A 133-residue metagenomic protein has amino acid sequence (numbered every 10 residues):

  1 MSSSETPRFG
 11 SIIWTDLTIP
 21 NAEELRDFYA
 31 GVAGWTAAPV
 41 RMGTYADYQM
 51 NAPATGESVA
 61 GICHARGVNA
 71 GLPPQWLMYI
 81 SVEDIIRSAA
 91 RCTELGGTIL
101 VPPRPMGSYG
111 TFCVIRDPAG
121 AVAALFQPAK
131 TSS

Functional and structural regions predicted by a protein language model:
M1-R26, Q75-I80, F126-S133: N-terminal beta-strand motif that seeds the catalytic metal site of vicinal oxygen chelate
S2, W35-P73, P118, V122-A129: Conserved short beta-strand elements that form part of the metal-binding/catalytic scaffold of enzyme active sites
T6-F9, I13-E57, E94: Core segments of cupin and vicinal oxygen chelate
W14, D47, L77, F112 (+1 more regions): Conserved beta-strand and immediately adjacent loop positions that scaffold enzyme active sites
N21-E23, A54-T55, M78-A119: Vicinal oxygen chelate
M42-G43, P105-M106, S133: Residue-level "edge-of-site" marker
